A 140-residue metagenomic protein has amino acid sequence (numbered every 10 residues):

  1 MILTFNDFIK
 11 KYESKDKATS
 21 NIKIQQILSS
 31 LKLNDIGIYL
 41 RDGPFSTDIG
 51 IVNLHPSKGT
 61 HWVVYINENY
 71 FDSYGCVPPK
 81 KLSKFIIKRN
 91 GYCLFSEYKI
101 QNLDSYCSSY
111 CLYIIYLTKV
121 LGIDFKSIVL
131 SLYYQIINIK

Functional and structural regions predicted by a protein language model:
M1-V63, E68: Cysteine protease catalytic domains with a Cys-His-Asp triad
T4-D7, K11, P44, K84 (+3 more regions): Intrinsic disorder/low-structure terminal segments
N6-K11, Q26-S30, K84, V120 (+1 more regions): Polar/charged alpha-helical tracts
S20, P79, L121-D124: Helix N-cap and loop-to-helix transition residues
K32, G75, N90, L121-G122 (+1 more regions): Short, flexible coil/linker elements and helix-boundary hinge sites characteristic of intrinsically disordered
D48-T118: Cysteine protease-like catalytic core of ubiquitin/ubiquitin-like
L103-K140: Active-site or metal-binding loop neighborhoods of secreted/extracellular toxin and effector enzymes
